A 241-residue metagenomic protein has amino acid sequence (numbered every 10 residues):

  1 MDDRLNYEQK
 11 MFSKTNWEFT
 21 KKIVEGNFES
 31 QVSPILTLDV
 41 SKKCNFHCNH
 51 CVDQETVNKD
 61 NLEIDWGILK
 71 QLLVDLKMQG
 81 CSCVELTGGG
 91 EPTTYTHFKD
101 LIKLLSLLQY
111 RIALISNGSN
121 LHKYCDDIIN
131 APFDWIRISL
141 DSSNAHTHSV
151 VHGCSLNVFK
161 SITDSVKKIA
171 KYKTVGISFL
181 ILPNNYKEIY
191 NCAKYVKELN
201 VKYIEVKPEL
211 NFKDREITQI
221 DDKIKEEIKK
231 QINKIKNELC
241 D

Functional and structural regions predicted by a protein language model:
M1-R4, K10-F12, K59-D60, I64-G67 (+2 more regions): Radical SAM enzyme [4Fe-4S]-AdoMet core and its adjacent flexible, acidic and glycine-rich loops/tails across
D2-W135, V150-V151, K160, I220-E227: Conserved alpha-helical substructure of the radical SAM core
